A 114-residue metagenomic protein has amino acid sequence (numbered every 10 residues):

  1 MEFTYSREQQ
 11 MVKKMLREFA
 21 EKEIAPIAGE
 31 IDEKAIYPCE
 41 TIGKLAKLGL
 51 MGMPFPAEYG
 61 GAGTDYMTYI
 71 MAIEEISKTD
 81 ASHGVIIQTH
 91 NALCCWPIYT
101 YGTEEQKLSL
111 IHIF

Functional and structural regions predicted by a protein language model:
M1-E8: Intrinsic disorder at enzyme termini
E8-K22: A non-catalytic, amphipathic alpha-helix used as a structural packing/dimerization or gating element in enzyme scaffolds
A25-K34: C-terminal helix-coil-helix/basic helical segment that borders enzyme active sites and/or dimer interfaces and provides
P38: His/Cys-centered metal/cofactor-coordination and adjacent catalytic loops
K47-L108: Internal helix-loop-helix
I111-F114: Conserved small/polar residues in nucleotide/adenosyl-binding loops
